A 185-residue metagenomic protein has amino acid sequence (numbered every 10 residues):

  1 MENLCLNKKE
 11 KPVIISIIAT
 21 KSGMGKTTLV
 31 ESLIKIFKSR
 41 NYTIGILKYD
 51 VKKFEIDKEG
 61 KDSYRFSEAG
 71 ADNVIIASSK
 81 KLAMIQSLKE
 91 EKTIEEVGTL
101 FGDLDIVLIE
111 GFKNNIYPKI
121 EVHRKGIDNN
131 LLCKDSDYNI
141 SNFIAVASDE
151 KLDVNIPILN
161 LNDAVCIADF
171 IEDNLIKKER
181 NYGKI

Functional and structural regions predicted by a protein language model:
E2-K52: Walker A (P-loop) phosphate-binding motif
T20, Y49-D50, S78-S79, E110-F112 (+1 more regions): Fold-independent oxyanion-binding glycine-rich loops and adjacent beta-strand/coil segments at enzyme active sites
S32-L88: N-terminal phosphate/diphosphate-binding loop that engages ATP/GTP or pyrophosphate donors across diverse enzyme folds
G60, E90-E95, D128-N130: Charged helix-capping and loop-helix junction motifs
A71, L104, S141-F143: Short, well-ordered alpha-helix to beta-strand connector turns
I85-N115: Phosphate-binding/switch loop-helix module in NTP-utilizing enzymes
I109-K177: Phosphate/Mg2+-binding loops and adjacent switch elements in nucleotide/diphosphate-handling enzyme cores
E179-I185: C-terminal-of-GTPase-core extension/linker across diverse P-loop GTPases
